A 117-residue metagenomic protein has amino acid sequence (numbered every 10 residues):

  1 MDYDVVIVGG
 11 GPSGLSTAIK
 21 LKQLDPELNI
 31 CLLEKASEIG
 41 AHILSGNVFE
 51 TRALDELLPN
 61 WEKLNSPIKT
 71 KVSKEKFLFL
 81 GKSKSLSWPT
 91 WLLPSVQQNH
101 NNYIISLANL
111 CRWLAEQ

Functional and structural regions predicted by a protein language model:
D2-C31: N-terminal Rossmann-like FAD-binding beta1-loop-alpha1 element of flavoenzymes
S13, G46, K69, N102-S106: Catalytic cores of large soluble enzymes that bind and process phosphate-bearing ligands
T17, H42, P89: Short glycine-/acidic-enriched loop or helix-start segments at secondary-structure transitions that form or flank
L24, K35-K84: N-terminal FAD cofactor-binding segment of flavoenzymes
K71-Q98, A108: Aromatic- and Gly/Pro-rich amphipathic surface segment
V96-E116: Short beta-strand to alpha-helix junction loop
